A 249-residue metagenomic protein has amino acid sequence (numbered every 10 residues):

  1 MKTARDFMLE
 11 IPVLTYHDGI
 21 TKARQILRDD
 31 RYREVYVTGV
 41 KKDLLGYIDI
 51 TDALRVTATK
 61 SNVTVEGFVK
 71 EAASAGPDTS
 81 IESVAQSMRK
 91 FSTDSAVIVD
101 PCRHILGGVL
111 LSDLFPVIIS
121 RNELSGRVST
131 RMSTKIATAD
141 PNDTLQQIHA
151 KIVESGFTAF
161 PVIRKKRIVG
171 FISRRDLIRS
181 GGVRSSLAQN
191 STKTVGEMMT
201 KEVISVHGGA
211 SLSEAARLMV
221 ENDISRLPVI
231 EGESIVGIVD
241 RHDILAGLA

Functional and structural regions predicted by a protein language model:
M1-D6, R31-G39, V65-E66, D94-H104 (+3 more regions): Short charge-dense sequence patches
M1-E10, D49-S74, I81-R89, I105-T138 (+6 more regions): Tandem CBS (Bateman) regulatory domains
M1-N62: N-terminal entry module detector
V13-Y32, T38, S74-T93, V99-D100 (+5 more regions): The conserved cystathionine-beta-synthase
V37, I48, I98, V109 (+5 more regions): Fold-core signature of tandem repeat domains
L44-L45, I105-L106, I163, I168-V169 (+4 more regions): Short hydrophobic beta-strand segments in globular cytosolic domains
